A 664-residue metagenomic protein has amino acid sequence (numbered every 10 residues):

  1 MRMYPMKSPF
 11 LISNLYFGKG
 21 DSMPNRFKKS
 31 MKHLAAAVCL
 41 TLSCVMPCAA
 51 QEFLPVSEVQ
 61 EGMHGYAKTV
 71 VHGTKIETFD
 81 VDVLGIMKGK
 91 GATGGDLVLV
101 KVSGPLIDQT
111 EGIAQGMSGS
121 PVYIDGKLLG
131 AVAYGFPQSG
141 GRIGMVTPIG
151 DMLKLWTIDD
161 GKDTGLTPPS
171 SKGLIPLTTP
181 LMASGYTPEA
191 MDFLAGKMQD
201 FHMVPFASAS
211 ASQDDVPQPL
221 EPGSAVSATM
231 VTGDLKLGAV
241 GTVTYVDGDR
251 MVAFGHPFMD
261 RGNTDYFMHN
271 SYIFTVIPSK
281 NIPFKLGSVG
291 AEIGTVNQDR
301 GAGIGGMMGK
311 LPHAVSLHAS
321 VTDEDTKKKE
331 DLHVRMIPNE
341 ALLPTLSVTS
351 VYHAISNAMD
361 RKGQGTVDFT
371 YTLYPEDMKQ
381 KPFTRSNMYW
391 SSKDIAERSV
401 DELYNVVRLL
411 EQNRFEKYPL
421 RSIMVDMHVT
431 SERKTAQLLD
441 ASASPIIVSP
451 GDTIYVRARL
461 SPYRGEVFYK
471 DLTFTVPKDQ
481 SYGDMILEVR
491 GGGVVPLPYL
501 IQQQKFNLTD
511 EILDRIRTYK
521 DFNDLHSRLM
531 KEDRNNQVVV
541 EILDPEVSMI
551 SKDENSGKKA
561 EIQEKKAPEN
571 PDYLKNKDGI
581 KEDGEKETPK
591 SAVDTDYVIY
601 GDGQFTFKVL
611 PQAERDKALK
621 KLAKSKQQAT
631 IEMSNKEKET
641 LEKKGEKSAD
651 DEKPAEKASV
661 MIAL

Functional and structural regions predicted by a protein language model:
M1-R2, S13-S22: Short, Lys/Arg-enriched N-terminal segments with co-localized hydrophobic residues within the first ~10-30 amino acids
M1-R2, S30, C48: Intrinsic low-complexity/disordered segments
P24-A35: Bacterial N-terminal signal peptides that target proteins for export
A35-V45: Bacterial N-terminal signal peptides
A49-L664: Terminal presequence/propeptide segments associated with secretion/organelle targeting and zymogen/polyprotein
